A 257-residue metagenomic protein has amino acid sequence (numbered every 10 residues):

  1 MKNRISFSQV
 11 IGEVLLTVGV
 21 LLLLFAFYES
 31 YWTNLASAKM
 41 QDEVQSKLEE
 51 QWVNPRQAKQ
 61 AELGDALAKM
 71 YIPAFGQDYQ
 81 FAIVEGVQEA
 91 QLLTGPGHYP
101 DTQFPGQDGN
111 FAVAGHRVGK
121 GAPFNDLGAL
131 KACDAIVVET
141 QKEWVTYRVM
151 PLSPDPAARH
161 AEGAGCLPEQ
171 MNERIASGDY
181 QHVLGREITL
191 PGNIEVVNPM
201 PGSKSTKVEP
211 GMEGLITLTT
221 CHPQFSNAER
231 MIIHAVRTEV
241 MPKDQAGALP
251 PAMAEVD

Functional and structural regions predicted by a protein language model:
M1-Q9: Terminal targeting segments of Actinobacterial cell-envelope proteins
Q9-V10, T17-D257: Solvent-exposed, non-transmembrane regions of membrane-associated and secreted proteins
